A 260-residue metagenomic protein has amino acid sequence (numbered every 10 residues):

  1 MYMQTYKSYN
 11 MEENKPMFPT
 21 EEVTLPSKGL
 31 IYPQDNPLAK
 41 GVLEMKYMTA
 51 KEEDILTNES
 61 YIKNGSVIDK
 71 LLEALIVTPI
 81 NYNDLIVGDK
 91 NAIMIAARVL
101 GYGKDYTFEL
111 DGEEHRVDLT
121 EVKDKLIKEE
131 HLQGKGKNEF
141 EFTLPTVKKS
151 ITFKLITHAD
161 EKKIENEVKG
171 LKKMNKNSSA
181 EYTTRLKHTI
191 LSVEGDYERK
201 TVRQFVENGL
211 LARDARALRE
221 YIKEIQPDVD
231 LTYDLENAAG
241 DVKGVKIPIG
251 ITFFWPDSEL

Functional and structural regions predicted by a protein language model:
Y2-L260: Long C-terminal interaction/binding lobes of large macromolecular proteins
